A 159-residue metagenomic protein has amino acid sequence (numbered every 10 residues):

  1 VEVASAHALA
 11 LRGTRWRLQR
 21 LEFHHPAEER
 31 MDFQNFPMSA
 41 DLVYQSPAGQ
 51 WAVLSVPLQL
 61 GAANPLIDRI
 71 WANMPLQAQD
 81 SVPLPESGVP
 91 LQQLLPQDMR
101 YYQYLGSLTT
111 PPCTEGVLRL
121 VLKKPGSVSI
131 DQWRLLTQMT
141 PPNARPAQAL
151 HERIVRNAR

Functional and structural regions predicted by a protein language model:
V1-R159: Alpha-carbonic anhydrase
